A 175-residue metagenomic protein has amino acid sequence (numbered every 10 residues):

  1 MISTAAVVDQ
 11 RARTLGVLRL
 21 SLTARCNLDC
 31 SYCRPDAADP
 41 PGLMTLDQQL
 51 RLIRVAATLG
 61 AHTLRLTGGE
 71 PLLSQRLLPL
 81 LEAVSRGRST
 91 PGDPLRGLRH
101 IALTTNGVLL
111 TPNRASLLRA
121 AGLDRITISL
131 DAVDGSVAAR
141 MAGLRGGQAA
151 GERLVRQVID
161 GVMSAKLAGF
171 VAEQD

Functional and structural regions predicted by a protein language model:
I2-I101, N113: Conserved alpha-helical substructure of the radical SAM core
Q75-D175: Conserved AdoMet/S-adenosylmethionine-binding subsite of the radical SAM
